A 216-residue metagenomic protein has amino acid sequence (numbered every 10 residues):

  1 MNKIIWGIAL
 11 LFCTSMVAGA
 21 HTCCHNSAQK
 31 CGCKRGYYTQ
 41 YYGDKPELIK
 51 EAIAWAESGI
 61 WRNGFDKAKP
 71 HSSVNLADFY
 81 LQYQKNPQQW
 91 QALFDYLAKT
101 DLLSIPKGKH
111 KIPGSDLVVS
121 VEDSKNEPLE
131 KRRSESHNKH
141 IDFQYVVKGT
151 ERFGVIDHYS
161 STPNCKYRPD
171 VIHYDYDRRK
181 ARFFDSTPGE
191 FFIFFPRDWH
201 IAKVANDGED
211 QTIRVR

Functional and structural regions predicted by a protein language model:
M1-I4: Positively charged n-region of N-terminal signal peptides that target proteins for export
G7-S15: Bacterial N-terminal signal peptides
G19-R35: Histidine-centered metal-binding segments
R35, Y41, L48-V121, K131: A short, N-terminal "cap"/entry segment at the start of jelly-roll beta-barrel domains of the cupin/DSBH fold
V119-S136, E151-S161: Conserved short histidine dyad/triad with adjacent acidic residue
K139-E151, D157, Y167-H173: Short, conserved beta-strand element in jelly-roll/cupin
D185-A205: Conserved metal-binding segment of the jelly-roll/cupin
F191-I193, E209-R216: A short hydrophobic beta-strand segment most commonly corresponding to one strand of the jelly-roll/cupin
